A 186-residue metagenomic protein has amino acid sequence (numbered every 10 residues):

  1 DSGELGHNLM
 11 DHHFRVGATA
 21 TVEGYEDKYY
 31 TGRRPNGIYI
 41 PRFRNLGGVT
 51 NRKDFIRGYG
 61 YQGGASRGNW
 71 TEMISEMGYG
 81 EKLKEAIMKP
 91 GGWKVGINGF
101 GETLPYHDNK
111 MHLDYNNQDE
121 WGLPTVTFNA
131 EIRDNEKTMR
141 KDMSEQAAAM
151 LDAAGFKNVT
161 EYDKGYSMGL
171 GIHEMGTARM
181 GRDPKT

Functional and structural regions predicted by a protein language model:
D1-Y30: Glycine-rich loop(s) and the adjacent beta-strand/alpha-helix scaffold that form part
E4, D11-R15, R33, Y106-D108 (+1 more regions): Short, solvent-exposed loop/turn segments at the edges of secondary structure
G17-T19, G58-Y59, N98, A178: Short beta-strand scaffold segments in enzyme catalytic cores
E26-N69: Extended catalytic-interface subdomain
G80, K84-E85, K89-P90: Long, low-complexity segments enriched in small/aliphatic residues
G92-T103, L123-T186: A glycine-rich dinucleotide-binding beta-alpha-beta segment and adjacent secondary-structure elements that constitute
T103-E120: Reverse-transcriptase-like RNA-dependent polymerase core
